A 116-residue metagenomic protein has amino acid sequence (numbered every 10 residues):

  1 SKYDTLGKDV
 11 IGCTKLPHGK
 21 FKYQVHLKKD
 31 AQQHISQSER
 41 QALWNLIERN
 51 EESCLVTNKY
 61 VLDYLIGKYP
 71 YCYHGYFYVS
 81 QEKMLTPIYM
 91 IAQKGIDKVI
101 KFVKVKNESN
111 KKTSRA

Functional and structural regions predicted by a protein language model:
S1-Y71, V99-A116: Structured alpha/beta or helical-core interaction and ligand-binding surfaces enriched in interleaved
Y71-K106: Short, compact, well-ordered microdomains
